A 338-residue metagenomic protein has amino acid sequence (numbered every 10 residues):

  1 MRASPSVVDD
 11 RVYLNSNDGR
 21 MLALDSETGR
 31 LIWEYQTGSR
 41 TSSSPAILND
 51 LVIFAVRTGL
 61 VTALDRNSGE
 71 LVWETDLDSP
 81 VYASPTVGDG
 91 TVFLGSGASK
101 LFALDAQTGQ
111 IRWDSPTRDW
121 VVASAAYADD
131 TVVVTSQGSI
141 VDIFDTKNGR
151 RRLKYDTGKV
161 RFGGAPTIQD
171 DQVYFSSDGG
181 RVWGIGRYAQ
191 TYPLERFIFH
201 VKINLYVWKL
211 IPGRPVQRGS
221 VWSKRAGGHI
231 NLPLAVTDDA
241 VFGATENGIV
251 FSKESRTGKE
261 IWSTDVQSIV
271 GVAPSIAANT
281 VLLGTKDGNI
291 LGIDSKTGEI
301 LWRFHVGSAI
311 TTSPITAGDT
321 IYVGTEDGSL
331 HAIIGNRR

Functional and structural regions predicted by a protein language model:
M1-R2, S6-R338: Extracytoplasmic/lumenal domain signature
